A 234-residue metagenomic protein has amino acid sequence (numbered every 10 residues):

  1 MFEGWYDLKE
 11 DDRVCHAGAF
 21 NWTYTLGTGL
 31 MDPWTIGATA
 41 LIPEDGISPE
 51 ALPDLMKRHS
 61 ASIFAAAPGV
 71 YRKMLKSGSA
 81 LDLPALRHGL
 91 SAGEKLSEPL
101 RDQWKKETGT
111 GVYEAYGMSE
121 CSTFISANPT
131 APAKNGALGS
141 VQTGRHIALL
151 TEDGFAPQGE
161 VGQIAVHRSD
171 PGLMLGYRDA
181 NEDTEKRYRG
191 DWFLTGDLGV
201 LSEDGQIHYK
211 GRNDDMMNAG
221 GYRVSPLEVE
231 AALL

Functional and structural regions predicted by a protein language model:
M1-H16, F20-S62, S77: Conserved AMP-binding/adenylation subdomain of ANL enzymes
T35-A38, R58-A66, L75-K134, H146 (+1 more regions): Gly/Ser/Thr-rich phosphate-binding loop
F64, D170, L175-G176, D183 (+1 more regions): AMP-binding/adenylate-forming catalytic core of the ANL superfamily
G69-R72, E94-K95, S169-G172: Alpha-helix/helix-capping structural signal
G93, G117, G139, D197 (+1 more regions): Active-site glycine-centered loops adjacent to acidic/histidine catalytic or metal-binding residues that shape
G136-Q142, R187-D191: Short Gly/Pro-enriched turn/cap motifs at secondary-structure boundaries
V141, G154-K186, V224: Conserved ATP/PPi-binding loop(s) of AMP-dependent carboxylate-activating enzymes
